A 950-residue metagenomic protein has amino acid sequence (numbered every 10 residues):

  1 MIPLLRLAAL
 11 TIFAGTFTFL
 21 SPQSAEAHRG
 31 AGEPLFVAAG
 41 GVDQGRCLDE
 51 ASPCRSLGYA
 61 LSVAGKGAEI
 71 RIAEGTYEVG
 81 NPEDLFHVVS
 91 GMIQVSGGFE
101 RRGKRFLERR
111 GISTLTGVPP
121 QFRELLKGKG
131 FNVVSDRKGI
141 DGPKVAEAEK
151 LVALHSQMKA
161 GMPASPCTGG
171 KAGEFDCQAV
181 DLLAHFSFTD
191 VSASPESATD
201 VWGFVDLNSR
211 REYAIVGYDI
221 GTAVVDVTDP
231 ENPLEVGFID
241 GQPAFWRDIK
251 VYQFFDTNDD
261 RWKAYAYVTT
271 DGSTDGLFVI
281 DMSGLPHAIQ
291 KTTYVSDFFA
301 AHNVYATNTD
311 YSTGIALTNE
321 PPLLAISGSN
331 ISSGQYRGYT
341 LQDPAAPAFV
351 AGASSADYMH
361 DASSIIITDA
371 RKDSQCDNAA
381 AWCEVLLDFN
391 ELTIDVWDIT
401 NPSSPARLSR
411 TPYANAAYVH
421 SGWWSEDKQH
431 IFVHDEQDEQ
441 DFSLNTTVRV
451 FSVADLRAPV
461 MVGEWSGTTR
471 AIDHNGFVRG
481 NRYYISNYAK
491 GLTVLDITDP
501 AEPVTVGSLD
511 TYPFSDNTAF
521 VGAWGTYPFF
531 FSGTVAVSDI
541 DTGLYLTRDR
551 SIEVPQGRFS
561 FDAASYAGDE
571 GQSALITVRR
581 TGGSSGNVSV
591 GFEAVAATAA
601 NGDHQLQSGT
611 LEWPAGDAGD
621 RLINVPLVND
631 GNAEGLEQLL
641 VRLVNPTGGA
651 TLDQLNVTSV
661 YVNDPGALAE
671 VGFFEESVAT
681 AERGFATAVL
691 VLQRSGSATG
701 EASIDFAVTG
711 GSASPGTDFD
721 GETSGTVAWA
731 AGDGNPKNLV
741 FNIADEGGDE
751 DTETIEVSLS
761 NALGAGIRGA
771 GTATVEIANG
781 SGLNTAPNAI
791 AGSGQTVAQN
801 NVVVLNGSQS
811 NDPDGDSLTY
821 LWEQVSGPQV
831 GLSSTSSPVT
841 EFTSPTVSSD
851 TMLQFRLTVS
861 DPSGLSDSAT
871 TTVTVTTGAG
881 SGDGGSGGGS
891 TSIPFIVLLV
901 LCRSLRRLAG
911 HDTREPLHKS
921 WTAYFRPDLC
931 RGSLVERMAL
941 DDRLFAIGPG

Functional and structural regions predicted by a protein language model:
S24-Y59, T76: Right-handed parallel beta-helix/beta-solenoid
L35-A39, A60-E78, I93-F99: Glycine-rich repeat segments that build the extracellular carbohydrate-interaction surface of secreted and virion
E69, G80-T114, L126-G130: Beta-solenoid repeat scaffold
E108-G557: Feature marking well-ordered beta-strand scaffolds used for ligand recognition
S551-T785: Short boundary segments that mark the start of a structured unit
D814-L821: Solvent-exposed loop segments of extracellular immunoglobulin-like
L821-F842: Surface-exposed, flexible coil segments in extracellular/virion-facing regions
S892-D912: A cross-kingdom C-terminal cell-surface attachment/processing module
